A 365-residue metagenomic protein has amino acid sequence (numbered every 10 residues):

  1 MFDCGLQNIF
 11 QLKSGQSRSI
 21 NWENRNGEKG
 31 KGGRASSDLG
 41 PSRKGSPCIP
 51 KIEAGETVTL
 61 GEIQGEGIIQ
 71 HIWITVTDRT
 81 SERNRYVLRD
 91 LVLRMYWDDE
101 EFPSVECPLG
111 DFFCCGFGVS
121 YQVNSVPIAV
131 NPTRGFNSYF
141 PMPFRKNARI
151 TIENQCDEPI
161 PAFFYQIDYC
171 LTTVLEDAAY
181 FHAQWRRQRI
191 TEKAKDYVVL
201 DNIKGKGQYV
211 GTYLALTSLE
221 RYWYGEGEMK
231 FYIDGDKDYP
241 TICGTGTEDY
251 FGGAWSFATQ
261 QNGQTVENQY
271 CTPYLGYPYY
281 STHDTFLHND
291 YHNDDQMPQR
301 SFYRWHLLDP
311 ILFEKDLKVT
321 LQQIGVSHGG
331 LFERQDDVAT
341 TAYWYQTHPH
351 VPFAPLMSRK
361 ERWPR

Functional and structural regions predicted by a protein language model:
M1-R365: Beta-strand-centric surfaces of beta-sandwich/beta-rich domains
